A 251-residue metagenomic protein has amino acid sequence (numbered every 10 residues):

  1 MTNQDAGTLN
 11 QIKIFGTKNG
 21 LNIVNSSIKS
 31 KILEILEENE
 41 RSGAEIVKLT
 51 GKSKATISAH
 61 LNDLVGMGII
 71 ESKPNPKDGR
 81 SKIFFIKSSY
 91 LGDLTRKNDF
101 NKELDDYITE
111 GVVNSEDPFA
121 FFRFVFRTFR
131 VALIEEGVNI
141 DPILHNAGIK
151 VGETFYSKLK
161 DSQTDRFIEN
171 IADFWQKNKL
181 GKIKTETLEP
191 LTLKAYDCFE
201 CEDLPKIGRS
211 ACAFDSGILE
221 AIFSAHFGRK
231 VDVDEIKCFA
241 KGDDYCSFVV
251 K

Functional and structural regions predicted by a protein language model:
T2-K18, N22, A44, K48 (+7 more regions): N-terminal accessory segment detector
N22-K29: Short helix-coil-helix linker/hinge
I28, V125, D215-I218: Catalytic-loop motifs flanking and including active-site residues across diverse enzymes
S30-L36: Hydrophobic residues on short alpha-helical segments
E38-S42: Short capping segments at the starts of secondary-structure elements
S210-K251: C-terminal non-catalytic interaction appendages of large macromolecular assemblies
